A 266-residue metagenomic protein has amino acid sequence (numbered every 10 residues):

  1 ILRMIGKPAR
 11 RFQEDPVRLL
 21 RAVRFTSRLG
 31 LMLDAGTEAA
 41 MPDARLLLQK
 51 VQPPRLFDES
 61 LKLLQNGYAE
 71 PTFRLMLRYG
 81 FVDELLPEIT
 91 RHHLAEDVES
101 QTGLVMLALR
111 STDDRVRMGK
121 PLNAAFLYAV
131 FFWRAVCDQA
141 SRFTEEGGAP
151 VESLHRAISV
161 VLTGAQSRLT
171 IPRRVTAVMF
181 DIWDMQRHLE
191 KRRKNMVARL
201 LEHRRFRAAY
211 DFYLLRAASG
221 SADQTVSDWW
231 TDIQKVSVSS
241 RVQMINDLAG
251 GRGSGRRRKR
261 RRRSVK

Functional and structural regions predicted by a protein language model:
I1-T144: Glycine- and charge-enriched loop/helix tracts that form the active or gating conduit in phosphate/cation-handling
D43-R55, A149-I171, D232-Q243: Short, mixed-charge aromatic SLiMs
H92-H93, G119-L200: Extended, charged alpha-helical interaction scaffolds
L201-A208: Alpha-helical bundle/repeat cores within regulatory domains of eukaryotic proteins
Y213: Short acidic-hydrophobic catalytic motif
R216-G253: Long, highly charged low-complexity segments enriched in Glu/Asp and Lys/Arg with interspersed Ser/Thr
L248-K266: Arginine-glycine-rich low-complexity intrinsically disordered regions
